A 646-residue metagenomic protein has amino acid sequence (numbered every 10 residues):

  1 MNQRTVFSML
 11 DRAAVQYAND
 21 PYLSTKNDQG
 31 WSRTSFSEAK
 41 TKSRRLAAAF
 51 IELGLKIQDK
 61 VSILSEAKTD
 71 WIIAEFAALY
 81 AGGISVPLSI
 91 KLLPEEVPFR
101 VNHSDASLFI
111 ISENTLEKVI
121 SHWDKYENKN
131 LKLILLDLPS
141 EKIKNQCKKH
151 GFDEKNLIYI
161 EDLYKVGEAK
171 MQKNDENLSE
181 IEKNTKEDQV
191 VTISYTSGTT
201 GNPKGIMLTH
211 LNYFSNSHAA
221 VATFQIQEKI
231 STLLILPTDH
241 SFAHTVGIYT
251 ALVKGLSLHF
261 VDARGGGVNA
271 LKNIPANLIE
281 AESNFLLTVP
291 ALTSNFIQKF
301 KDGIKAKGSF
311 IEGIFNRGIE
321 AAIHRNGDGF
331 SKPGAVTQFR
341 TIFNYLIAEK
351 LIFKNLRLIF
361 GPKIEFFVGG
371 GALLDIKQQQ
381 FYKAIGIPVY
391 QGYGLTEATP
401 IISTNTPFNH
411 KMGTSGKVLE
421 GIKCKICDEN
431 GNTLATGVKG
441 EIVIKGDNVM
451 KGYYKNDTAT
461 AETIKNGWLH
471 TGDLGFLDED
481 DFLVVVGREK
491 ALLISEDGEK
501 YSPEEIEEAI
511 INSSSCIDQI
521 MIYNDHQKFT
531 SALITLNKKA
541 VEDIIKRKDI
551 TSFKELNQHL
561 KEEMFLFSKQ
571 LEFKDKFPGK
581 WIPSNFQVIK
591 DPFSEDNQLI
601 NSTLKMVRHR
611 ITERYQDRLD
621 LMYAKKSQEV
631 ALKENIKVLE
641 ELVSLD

Functional and structural regions predicted by a protein language model:
M9-T34, V588-F593: AMP-dependent adenylate-forming
A18-P21, L157-Y195, N202, Q225-S231: Conserved pre-ATP/AMP-binding loop-to-beta segment of ANL
L23-K68, I72, F76, L93-P98 (+1 more regions): Conserved AMP-binding/adenylate-forming core of the ANL superfamily
R33-F36, V191-S217: Conserved AMP-binding A3 loop
L53, Y80-V166: Structural core segment of the AMP-binding/adenylate-forming
L157, L493, D518-Y523, K528 (+1 more regions): Conserved C-terminal "lid"/linker of ANL adenylate-forming enzymes
F214-S231, T238-F353, K363: Conserved AMP-binding/adenylation subdomain of ANL enzymes
V418, I422, N432-G437, V443-S495: Conserved ATP-binding/catalytic segment of the ANL
